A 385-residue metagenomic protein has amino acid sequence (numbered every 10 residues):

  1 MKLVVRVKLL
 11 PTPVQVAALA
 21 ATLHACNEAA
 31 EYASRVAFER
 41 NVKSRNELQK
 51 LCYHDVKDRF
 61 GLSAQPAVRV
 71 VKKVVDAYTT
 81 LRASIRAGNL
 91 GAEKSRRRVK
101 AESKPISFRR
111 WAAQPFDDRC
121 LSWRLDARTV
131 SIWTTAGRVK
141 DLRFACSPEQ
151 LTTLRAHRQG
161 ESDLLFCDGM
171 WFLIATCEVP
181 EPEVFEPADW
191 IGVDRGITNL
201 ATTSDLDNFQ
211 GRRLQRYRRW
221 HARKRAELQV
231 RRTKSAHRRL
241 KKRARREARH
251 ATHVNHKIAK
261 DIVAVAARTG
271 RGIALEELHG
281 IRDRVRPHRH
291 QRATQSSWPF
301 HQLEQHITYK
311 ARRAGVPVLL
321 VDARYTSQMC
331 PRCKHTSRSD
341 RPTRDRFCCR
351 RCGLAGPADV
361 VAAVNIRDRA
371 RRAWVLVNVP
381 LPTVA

Functional and structural regions predicted by a protein language model:
M1-A385: Nucleic-acid substrate recognition interfaces
